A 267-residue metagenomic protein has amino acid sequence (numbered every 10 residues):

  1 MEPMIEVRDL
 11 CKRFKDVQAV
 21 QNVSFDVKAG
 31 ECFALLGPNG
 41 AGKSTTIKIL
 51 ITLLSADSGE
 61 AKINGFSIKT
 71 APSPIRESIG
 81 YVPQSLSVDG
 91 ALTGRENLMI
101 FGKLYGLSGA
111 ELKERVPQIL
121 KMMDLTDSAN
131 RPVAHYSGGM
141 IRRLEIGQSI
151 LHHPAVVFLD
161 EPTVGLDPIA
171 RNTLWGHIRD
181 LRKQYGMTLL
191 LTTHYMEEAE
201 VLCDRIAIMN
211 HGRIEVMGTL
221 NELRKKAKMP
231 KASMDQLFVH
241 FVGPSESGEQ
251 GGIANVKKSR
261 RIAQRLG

Functional and structural regions predicted by a protein language model:
M99, K103, A110-S128: Conserved ABC ATPase "signature" region
P132-Y136: Conserved ABC ATPase signature
H153: Conserved catalytic motifs of ABC-family nucleotide-binding domains
V157-D160: Catalytic Walker B motif of ABC-type/P-loop ATPase nucleotide-binding domains
N172-Y185: Helical segment within the ABC ATPase nucleotide-binding domain
M217-G218: ABC ATPase "signature
